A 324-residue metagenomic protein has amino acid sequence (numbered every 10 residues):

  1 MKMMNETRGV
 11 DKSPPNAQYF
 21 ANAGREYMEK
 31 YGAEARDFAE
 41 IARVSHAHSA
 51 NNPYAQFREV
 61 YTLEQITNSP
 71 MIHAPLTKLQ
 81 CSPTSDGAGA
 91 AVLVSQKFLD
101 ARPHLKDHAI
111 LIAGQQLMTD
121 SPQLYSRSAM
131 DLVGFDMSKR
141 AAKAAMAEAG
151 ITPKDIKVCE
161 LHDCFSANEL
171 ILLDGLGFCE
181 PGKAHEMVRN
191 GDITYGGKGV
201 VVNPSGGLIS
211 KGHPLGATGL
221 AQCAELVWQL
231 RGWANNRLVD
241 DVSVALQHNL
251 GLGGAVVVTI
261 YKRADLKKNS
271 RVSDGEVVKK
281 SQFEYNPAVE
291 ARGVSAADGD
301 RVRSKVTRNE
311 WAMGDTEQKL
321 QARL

Functional and structural regions predicted by a protein language model:
M1-Y31: Flexible glycine-/small-residue-enriched beta->alpha junction loops that bind anionic phosphate/pyrophosphate groups
T7-P14, A23, I41, H46 (+4 more regions): Cysteine-centered functional microenvironments
Y27-G32, A141-D155, A234: Phosphate/pyrophosphate-binding loops at sites that engage ATP/ADP/AMP, CoA/4′-phosphopantetheine, polyphosphate
R36-D37, T152-K157, P181: Short acidic capping loops at alpha-helix termini that bridge into adjacent secondary structure
E40, M71-R140, A144, D192-S205 (+3 more regions): Condensing-enzyme catalytic core mediating Claisen C-C bond formation in acyl metabolism
A42-Q56, D120-Y125, F165-I171, G216-L220 (+1 more regions): Acyl-CoA/ACP chain-elongation machinery
A90, L99, M137, A141-A149 (+3 more regions): Stable alpha-helical structural segments in soluble proteins, enriched in small hydrophobic residues
L124-A129, D163-M187, P214-A217, L252-Y261: Short glycine/threonine-rich loop-to-helix capping motif typified by GTGT followed within a few residues by an Asp-Pro
